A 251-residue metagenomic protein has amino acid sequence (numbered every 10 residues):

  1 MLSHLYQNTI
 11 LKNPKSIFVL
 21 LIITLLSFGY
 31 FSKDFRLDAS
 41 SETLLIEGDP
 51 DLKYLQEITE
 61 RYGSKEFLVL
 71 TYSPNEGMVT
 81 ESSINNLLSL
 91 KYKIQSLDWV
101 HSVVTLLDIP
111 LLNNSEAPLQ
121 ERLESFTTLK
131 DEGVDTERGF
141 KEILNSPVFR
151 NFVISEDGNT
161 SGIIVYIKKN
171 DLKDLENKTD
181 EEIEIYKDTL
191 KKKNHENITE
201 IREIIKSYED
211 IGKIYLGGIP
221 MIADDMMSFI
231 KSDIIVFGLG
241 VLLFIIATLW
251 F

Functional and structural regions predicted by a protein language model:
M1-K12, E116, R122-F126, G139: Cytosolic-side transmembrane helix boundary signature
M1-L37: Signature of alpha-helical transmembrane segments and their immediate interfacial
N13, L97-V100, Y208: Acidic-histidine catalytic/liganding microenvironments
D34-M78, I84, G133, E137-I154: Solvent-exposed, non-transmembrane loop/terminal regulatory segments of multi-pass membrane proteins
Q56, E60, K130-F251: Extracytoplasmic
E66-L68, W99, N159-S161: Envelope-exposed proteins and targeting segments
T71-S73, L88-N114: Short amphipathic beta-strand/extended segments in non-transmembrane regions
L88, N113-K130, M227-I235: Charged, often glycine-rich, active-site loop that binds/positions anionic groups
